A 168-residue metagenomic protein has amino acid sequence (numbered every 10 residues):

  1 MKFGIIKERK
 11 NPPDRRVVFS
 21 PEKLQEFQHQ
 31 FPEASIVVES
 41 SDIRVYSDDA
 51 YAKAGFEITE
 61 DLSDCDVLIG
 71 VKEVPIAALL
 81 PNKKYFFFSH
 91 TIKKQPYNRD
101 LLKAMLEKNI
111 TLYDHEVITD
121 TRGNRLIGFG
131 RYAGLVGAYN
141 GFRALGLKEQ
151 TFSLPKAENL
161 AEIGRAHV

Functional and structural regions predicted by a protein language model:
K2-A104, K108: An N-terminal-biased, well-structured beta-alpha scaffold segment characteristic of Rossmann-like dinucleotide-binding
I76-G164: Glycine/serine-rich phosphate-binding loop and adjoining beta1-alpha1 elements at the start of nucleotide-handling
A166-V168: Conserved small/polar residues in nucleotide/adenosyl-binding loops
